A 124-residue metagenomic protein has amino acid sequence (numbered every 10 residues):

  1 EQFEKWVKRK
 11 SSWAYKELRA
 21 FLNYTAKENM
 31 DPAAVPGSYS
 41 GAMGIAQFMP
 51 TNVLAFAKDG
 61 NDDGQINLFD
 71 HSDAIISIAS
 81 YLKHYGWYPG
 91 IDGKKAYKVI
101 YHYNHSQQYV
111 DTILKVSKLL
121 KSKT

Functional and structural regions predicted by a protein language model:
E1-T124: Catalytic glycan-binding domains that act on GlcNAc-containing polysaccharides
